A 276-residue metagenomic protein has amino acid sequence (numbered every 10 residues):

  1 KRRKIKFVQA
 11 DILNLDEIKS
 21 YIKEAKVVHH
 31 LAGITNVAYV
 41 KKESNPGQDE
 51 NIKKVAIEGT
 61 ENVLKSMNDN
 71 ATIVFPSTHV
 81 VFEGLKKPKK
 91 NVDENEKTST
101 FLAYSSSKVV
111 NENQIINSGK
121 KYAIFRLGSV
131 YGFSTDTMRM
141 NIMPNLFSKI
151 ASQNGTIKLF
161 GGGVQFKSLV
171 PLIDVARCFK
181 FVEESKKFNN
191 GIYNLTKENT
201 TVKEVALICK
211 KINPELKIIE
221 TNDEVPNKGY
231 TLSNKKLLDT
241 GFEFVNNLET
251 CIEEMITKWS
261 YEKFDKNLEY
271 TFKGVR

Functional and structural regions predicted by a protein language model:
Q9-V55: NAD(P)H-binding glycine-rich loop region in Rossmannoid oxidoreductase-like domains and their noncatalytic homologs
L13, G47-N62, T98, L102 (+1 more regions): Glycine-rich NAD(P)-binding loop of the Rossmann-fold in SDR/ketoreductase-type enzymes
L13, V81-F82, V130-G132, V175 (+1 more regions): Conserved sequence/active-site signature of Rossmann-fold short-chain dehydrogenase/reductase
H30, E58-A103: Conserved Rossmann-fold NAD(P)-dependent oxidoreductase catalytic core, especially the SDR/UDP-sugar
K89, E96, T100-S107, D136 (+3 more regions): The catalytic Tyr-centered alpha-helix of NAD(P)H-dependent dehydrogenases
N113-K167, L172-A176, C209: NAD(P)-dependent short-chain dehydrogenase/reductase
G155, F160-R276: C-terminal substrate-binding subdomain of Rossmann-fold SDR/epimerase-dehydratase oxidoreductases
